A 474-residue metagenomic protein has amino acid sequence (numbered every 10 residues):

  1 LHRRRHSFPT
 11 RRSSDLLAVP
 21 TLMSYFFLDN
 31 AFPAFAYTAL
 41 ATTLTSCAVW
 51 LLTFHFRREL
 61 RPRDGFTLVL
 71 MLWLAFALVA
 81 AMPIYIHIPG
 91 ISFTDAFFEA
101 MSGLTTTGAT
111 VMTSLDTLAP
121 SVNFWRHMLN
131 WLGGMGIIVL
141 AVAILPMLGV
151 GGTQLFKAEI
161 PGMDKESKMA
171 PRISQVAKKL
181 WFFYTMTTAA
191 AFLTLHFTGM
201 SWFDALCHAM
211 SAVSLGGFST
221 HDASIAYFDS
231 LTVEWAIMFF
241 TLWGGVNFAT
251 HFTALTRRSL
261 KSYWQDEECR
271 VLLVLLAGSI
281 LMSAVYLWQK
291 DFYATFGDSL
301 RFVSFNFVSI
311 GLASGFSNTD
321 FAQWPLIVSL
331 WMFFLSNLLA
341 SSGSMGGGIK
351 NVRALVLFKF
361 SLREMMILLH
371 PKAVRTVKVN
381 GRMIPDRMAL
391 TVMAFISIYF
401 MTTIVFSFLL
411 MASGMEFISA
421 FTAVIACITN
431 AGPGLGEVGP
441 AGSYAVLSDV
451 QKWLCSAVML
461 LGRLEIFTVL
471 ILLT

Functional and structural regions predicted by a protein language model:
L1: Glycine-rich, basic loop-to-helix element that forms the pyrophosphate-binding segment of sugar-nucleotide handling
R4-T474: Membrane-proximal intracellular helices of multi-pass ion channels
